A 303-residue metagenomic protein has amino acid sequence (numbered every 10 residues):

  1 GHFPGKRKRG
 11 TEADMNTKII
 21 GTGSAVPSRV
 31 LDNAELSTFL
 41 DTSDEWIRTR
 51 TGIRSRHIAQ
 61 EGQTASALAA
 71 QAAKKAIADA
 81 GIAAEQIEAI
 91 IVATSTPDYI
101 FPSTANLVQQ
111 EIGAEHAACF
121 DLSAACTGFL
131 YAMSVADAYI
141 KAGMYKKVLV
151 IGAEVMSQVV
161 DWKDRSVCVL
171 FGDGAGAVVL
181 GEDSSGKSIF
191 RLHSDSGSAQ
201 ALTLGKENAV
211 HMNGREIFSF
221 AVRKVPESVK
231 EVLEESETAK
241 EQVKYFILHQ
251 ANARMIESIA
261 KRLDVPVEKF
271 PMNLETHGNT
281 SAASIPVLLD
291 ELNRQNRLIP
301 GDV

Functional and structural regions predicted by a protein language model:
G1-D14: Short, Lys/Arg-enriched N-terminal segments with co-localized hydrophobic residues within the first ~10-30 amino acids
D14-E61, W162-R223, E227, V303: Condensing-enzyme catalytic core mediating Claisen C-C bond formation in acyl metabolism
I19-G21, I47, A76, I90 (+6 more regions): Buried hydrophobic positions in well-ordered alpha/beta secondary-structure cores of metabolic enzymes
A25, A93-D98, A124-F129, G152-S157 (+2 more regions): Acidic, glycine-rich active-site loops and adjacent beta-strand->loop/helix elements that engage anionic groups
L40-T49, Y99-G113, L149-M156, Q200 (+2 more regions): Acidic-glycine-rich active-site phosphate/pyrophosphate-binding loop
S66, A70-A73, I77, P97 (+4 more regions): Claisen-condensing/thiolase-fold acyl-transfer catalytic domains that form or cleave C-C bonds in fatty acid
A72-I87, S228-K244, L292-R297: Phosphate/pyrophosphate-binding loops at sites that engage ATP/ADP/AMP, CoA/4′-phosphopantetheine, polyphosphate
Y139-G172: Flexible, glycine-rich active-site loops centered on histidine and acidic residues that chelate a metal or position
